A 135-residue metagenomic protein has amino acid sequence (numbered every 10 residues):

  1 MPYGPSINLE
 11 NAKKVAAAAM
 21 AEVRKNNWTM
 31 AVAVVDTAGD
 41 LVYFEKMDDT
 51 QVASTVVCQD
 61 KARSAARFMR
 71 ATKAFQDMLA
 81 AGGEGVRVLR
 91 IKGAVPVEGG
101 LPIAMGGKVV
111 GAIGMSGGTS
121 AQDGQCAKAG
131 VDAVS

Functional and structural regions predicted by a protein language model:
M1-S135: Flexible, solvent-exposed loop/hinge segments and secondary-structure transition points
